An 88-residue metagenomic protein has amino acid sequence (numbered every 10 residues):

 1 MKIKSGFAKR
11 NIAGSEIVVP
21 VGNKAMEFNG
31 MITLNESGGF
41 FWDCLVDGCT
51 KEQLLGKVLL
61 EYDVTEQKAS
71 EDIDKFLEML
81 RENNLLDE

Functional and structural regions predicted by a protein language model:
M1-V46: Acidic, low-complexity/disordered tracts enriched in E/D and polar residues
G30-E88: Long, charge-rich, low-complexity alpha-helical segments
